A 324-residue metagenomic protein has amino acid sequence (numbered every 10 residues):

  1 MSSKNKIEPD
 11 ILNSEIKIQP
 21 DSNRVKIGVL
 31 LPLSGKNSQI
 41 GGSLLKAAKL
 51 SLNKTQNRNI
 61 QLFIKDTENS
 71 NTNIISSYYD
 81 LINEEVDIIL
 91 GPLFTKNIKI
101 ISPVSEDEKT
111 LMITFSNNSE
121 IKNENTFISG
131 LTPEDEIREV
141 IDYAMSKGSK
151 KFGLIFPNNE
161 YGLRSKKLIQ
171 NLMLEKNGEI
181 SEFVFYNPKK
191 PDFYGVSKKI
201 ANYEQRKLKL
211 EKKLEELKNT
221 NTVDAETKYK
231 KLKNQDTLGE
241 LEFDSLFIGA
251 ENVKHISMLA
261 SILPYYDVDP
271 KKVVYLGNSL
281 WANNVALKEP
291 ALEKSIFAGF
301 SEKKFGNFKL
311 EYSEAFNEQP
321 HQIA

Functional and structural regions predicted by a protein language model:
M1-E15: Alpha-helical protein-protein interaction scaffolds
I16-Q19, L30-L45, K65: Extracytoplasmic "Venus flytrap"
L45-D66: Signal peptide-proximal N-terminal region of secreted/periplasmic/extracellular or secretory-lumen proteins
I60-I82, E136-E139, K189-A201, A225-L232: Structural motif
L81-F94, I113-F115, K151-F156, R206-K228 (+3 more regions): Periplasmic-binding protein-like
I88-V184: Extracytoplasmic ligand/sensor domains, especially the bilobed periplasmic-binding protein
K122-F127, P191-V196, W281-E293: Glycine-rich, charge-decorated loop segments at or immediately adjacent to ligand/cofactor-binding or catalytic sites
A201-L210, V223-A225, L241-S245, V253-A324: Extracellular/periplasmic periplasmic-binding protein-like sensory domains
